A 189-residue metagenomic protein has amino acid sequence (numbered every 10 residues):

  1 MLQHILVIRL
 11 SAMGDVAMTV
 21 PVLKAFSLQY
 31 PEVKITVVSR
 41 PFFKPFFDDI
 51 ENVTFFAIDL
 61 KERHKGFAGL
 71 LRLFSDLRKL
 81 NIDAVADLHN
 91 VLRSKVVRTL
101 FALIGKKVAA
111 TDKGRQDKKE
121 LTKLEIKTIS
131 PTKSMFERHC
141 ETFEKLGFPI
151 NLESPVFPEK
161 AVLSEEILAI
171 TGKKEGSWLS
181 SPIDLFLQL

Functional and structural regions predicted by a protein language model:
M1-L189: Catalytic machinery of carbohydrate-active enzymes, primarily nucleotide-sugar-dependent glycosyltransferases
